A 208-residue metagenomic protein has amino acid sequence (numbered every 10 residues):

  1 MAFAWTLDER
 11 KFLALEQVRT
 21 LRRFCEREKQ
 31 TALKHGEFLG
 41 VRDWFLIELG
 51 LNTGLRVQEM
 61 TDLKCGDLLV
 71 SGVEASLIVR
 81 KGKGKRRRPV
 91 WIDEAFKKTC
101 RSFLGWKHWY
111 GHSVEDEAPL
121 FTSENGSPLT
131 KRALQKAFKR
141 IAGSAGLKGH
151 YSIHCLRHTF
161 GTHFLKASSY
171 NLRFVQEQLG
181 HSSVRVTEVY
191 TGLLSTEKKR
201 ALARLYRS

Functional and structural regions predicted by a protein language model:
M1-S208: Conserved catalytic core of the tyrosine transesterase superfamily
